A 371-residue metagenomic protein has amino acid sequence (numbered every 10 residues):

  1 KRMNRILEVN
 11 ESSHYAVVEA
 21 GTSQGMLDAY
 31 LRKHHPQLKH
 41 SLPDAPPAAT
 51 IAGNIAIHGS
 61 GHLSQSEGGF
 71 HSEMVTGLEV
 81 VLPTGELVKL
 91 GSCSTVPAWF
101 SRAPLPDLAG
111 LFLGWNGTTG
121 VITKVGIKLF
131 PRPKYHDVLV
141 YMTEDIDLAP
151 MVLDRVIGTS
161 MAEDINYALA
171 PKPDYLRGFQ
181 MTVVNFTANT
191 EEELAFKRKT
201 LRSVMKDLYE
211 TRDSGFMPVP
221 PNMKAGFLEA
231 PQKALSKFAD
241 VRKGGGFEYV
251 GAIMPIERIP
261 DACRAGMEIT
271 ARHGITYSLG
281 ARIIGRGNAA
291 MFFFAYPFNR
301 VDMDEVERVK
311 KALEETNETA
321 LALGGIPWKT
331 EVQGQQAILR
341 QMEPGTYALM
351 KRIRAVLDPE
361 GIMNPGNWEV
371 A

Functional and structural regions predicted by a protein language model:
K1-M3: Glycine-rich N-terminal segment of FAD-binding domains in flavoprotein oxidoreductases, spanning the beta-loop-helix
R5-V9, E19-V156: FAD-binding subdomain of flavoenzyme oxidoreductases
V9-S13, P133-D137, G178, G244-G246: Short glycine-enriched loop/turn motifs at secondary-structure junctions
Y15-T22, P43, P47, S66 (+7 more regions): Catalytic cores of large soluble enzymes that bind and process phosphate-bearing ligands
Y30, I256-E257, V370-A371: Feature of Fe-S/electron-transfer and energy-metabolism proteins that preferentially highlights extended coupling
K39-S41, L87-K89, A162-N166, Y209-G215 (+2 more regions): Acidic/polar loop patches that form or flank catalytic/metal-binding clefts of enzymes that bind anionic ligands
Y141-E315, L323, T330-G334: C-terminal substrate-recognition/cap domain of FAD-linked oxidoreductases
K329-A371: Activity-critical C-terminal alpha-helical subdomain
